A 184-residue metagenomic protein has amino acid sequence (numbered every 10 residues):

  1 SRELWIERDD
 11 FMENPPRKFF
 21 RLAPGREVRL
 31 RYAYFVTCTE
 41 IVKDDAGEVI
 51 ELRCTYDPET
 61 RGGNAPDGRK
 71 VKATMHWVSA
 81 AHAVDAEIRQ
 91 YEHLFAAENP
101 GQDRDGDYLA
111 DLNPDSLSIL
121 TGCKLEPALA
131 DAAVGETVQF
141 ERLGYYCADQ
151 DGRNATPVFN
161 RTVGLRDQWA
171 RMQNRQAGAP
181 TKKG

Functional and structural regions predicted by a protein language model:
S1-G184: Basic, alpha-helical terminal appendages of large translation-related enzymes
